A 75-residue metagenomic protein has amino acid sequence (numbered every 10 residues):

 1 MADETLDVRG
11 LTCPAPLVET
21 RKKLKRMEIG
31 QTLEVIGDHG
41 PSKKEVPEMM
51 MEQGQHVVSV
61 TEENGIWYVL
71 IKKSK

Functional and structural regions predicted by a protein language model:
M1-M27: An N-terminal amphipathic alpha-helical segment
A15, S42, N64-W67: A broad, structure-centric signal for solvent-exposed, well-ordered loop/edge residues that line or flank functional
V18-E19, K23-Q55: Amphipathic, hydrophobic secondary-structure cores in small proteins
P47-K75: C-terminal structural segments of small proteins and small subunits
